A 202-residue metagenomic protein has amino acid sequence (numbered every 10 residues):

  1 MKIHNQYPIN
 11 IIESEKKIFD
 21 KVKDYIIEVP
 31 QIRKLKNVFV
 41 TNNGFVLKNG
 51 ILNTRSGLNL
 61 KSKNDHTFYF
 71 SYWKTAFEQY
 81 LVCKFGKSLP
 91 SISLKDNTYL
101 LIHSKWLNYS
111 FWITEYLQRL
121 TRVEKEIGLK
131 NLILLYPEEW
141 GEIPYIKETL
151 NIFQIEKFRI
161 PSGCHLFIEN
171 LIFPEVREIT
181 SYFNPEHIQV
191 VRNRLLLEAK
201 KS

Functional and structural regions predicted by a protein language model:
M1-S202: The feature primarily captures lumenal catalytic ectodomains of type II secretory-pathway glycosyltransferases
